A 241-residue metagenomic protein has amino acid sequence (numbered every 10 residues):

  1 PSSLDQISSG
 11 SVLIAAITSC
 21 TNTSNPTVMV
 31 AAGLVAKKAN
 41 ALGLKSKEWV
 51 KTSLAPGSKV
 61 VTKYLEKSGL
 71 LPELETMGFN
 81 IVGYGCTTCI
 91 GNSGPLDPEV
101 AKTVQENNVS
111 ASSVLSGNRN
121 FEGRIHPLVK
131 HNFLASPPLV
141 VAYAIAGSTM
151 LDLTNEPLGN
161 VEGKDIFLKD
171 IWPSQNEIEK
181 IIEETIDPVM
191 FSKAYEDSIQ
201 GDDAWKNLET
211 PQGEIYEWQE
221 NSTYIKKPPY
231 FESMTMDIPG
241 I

Functional and structural regions predicted by a protein language model:
P1-S3, F167-I241: Flexible inter-domain linker/hinge segments
S2-V12, T27-K37: Helix-rich "cap/lid" substructures immediately adjacent to catalytic or cofactor-binding pockets
D5-S9, L44-K47, I241: Glycine-rich phosphate/diphosphate-binding loops that line cofactor/substrate pockets in enzymes
G10-S11, W49, S110, P228: Glycine-centered loop/turn motifs
G10-T23, V50-S58, E122-V129: Glycine- and acidic
V28-V30, A36-E48, N80-D203: Mobile "lid/hinge" segments at catalytic clefts and subdomain interfaces of large enzymes
S46-G94: Extended C-terminal subregions enriched in glycine
